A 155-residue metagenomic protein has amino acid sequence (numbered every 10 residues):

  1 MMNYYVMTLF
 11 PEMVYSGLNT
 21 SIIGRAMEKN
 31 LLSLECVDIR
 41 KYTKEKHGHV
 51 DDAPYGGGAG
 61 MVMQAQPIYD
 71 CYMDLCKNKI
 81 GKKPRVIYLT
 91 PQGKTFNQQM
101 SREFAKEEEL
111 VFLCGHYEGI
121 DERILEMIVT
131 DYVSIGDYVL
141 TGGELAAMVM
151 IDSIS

Functional and structural regions predicted by a protein language model:
M1-M2, L32, K82-P84, K106-E109 (+1 more regions): Short coil/turn connectors at secondary-structure junctions
M1-N78: N-terminal nucleotide/polyanion-binding subdomain common to many enzyme families
Y5-M7, E35-V37, R85-I87, L110-V111 (+1 more regions): Hydrophobic/aromatic beta-strand patches that form the interior of the parallel beta-sheet core in alpha/beta enzyme
L9, I39, L89-Q92, C114-H116 (+2 more regions): Fold-independent oxyanion-binding glycine-rich loops and adjacent beta-strand/coil segments at enzyme active sites
G17-S21, Q99, R123, L145-A146: Generic recognition of short, well-ordered alpha-helical segments
S21-R25, R102-K106, M127: Short, solvent-exposed amphipathic alpha-helical segments in soluble enzyme and RNA/protein-processing domains
Q64-H116, E122: S-adenosyl-L-methionine/SAH cofactor-binding core of RNA-modifying enzymes
I120, I124-S155: Structured adenosyl-cofactor binding patch, chiefly the S-adenosyl-L-methionine
